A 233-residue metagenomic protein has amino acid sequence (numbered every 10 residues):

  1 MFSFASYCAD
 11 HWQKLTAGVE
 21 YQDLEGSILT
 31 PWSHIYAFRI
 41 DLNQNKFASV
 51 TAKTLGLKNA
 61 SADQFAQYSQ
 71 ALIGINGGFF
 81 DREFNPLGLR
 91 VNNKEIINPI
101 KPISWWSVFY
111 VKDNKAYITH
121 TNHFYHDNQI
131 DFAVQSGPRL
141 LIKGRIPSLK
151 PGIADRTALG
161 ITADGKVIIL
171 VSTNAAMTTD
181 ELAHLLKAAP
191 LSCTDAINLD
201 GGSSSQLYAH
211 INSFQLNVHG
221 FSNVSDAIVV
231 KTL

Functional and structural regions predicted by a protein language model:
S3-L233: Gly/Ser/Thr/Pro-rich low-complexity, intrinsically disordered segments
